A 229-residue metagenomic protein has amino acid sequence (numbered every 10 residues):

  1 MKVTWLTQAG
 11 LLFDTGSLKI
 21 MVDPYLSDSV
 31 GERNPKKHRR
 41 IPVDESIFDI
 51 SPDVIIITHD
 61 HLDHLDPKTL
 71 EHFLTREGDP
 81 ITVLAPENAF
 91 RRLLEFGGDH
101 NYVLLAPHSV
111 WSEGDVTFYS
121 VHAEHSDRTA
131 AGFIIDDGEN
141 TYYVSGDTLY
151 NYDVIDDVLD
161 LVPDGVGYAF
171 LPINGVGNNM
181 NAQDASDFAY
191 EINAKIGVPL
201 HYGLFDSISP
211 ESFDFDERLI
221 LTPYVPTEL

Functional and structural regions predicted by a protein language model:
M1-V30, N34-P42, D115, E191 (+1 more regions): Zn-dependent metallo-beta-lactamase
A9, D28-S29, H61-L65, F90-L93 (+5 more regions): Active-site environment of divalent metal-dependent phosphoester hydrolases
L18-I56, D60, K68-H72, T148-D164: Pre-active-site segment of Zn-dependent metallo-hydrolases
V22-D23, S51-L65, V83-E87, Y143-T148 (+3 more regions): Active-site neighborhood of phospho(di)ester-bond hydrolases with catalytic His/Asp-centered motifs
P42-W111: Active-site HxH/HxHxD metal-binding segment of metal-dependent hydrolases
T82, G97-W111, D160-G165, D184-L229: Binuclear metal-ion centers of metallo-dependent hydrolases, dominated by the metallo-beta-lactamase
L84-N140, R218-L229: Metallo-beta-lactamase
E124-E191: Active-site-proximal loop/helix segments of hydrolase catalytic cores
